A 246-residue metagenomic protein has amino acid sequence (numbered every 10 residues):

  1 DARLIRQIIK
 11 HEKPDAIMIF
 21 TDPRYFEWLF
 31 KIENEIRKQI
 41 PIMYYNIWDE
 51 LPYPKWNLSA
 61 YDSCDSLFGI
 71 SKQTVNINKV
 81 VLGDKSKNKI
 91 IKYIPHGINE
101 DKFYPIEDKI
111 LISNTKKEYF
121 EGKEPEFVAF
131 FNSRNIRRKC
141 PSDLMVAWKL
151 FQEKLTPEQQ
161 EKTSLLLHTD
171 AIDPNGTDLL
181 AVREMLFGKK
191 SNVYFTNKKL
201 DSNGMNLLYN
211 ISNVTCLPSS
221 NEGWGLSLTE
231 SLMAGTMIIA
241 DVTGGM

Functional and structural regions predicted by a protein language model:
Q73, G97: Carbohydrate-associated surface elements
Y104-G122: A short helix/loop element that forms part of the nucleotide-sugar donor recognition site in Leloir-type
G122-K139, M145-W148, L165: Conserved donor-binding/catalytic core segment of Leloir-type glycosyltransferases
T169, G176-N203: Nucleotide-activated donor-binding/catalytic signature segment of Leloir-type glycosyltransferases, i.e., the conserved
N206-S212: Short alpha-helical donor nucleotide-sugar binding micro-motif in glycosyltransferases
S220: Aromatic "clamp/platform" in nucleotide-sugar-dependent glycosyltransferases that forms part of the donor/acceptor
G225-L228, M246: Short glycine/serine-rich donor-binding loops of glycosyltransferases
M237-A240: Short hydrophobic beta-strand element within catalytic cores of glycosyltransferases and related nucleotide-activated
